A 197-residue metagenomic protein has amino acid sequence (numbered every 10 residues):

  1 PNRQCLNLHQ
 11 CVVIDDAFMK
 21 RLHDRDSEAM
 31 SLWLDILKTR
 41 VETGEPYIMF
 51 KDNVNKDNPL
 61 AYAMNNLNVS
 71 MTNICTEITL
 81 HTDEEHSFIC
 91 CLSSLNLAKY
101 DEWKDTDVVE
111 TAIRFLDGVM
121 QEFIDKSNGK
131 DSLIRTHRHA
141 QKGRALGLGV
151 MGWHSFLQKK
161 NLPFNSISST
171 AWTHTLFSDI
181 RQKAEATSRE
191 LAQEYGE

Functional and structural regions predicted by a protein language model:
P1, T39, E77-H81, V109-S127 (+3 more regions): Structured alpha-helical segments in the cores of large, soluble enzyme domains
P1-E102, S132-R138, A184-Y195: Active-site cavity-forming subdomains of large catalytic enzyme subunits
A17-F18, D35, G152, F156 (+1 more regions): A general alpha-helix detector
E45, L148-V150, L162: Gly/Ser/Thr-rich helix-start
L67, H81-I89, V108, A112 (+2 more regions): Secondary-structure capping and boundary motifs in well-ordered enzyme cores
L97-A98, S155-K160: Well-ordered alpha-helical scaffold segments within catalytic/enzyme domains
T111-H137, Q141, N161-E197: Internal maturation/activation junctions in enzymes
